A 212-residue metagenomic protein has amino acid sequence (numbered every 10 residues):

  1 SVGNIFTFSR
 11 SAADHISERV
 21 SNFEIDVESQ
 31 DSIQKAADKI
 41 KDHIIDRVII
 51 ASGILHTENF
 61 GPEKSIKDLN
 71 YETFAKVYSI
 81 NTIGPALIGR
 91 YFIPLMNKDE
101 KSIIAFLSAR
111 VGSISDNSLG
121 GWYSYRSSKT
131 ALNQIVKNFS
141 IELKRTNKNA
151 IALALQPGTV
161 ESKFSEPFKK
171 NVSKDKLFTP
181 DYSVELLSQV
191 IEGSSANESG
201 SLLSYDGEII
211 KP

Functional and structural regions predicted by a protein language model:
S1-I16: Conserved glycine-rich Rossmann-like NAD(P)H-binding loop of the short-chain dehydrogenase/reductase
D14, S115-D116, N147, Q156-K169: Short beta-loop-alpha junction of Rossmann-like oxidoreductase domains
H15-S32: Rossmann-fold cofactor-recognition segment
I49, A105, A152-L155, S165: Hydrophobic structural elements of the Rossmann-like NAD(P)H-binding subdomain that define the short-chain
I54-E58, P62-I83, K98-T146, G158: Catalytic loop of short-chain dehydrogenase/reductase
G84-G89, L187: Conserved internal alpha-helix within the Rossmann fold of NAD(P)-dependent oxidoreductases
G89-R90, K137: A short, exposed helix-loop element centered on a Lys and neighboring polar residues
A154, S162, E166-P212: C-terminal helical subdomain
